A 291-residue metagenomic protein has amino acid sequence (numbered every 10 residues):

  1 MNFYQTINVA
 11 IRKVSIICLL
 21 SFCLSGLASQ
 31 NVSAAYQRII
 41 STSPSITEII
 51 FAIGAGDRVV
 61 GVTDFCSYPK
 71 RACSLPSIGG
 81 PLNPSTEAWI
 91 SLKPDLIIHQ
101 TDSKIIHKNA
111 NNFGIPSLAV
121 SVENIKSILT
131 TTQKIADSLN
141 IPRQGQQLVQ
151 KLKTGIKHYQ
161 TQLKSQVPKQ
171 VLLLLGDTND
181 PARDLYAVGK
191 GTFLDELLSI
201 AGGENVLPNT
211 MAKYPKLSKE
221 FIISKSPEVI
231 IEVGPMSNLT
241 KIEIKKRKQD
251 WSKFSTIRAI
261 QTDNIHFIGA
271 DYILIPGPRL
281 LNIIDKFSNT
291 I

Functional and structural regions predicted by a protein language model:
M1-A10: N-terminal secretory signal peptides that target proteins for export/translocation
K13-G26: Bacterial N-terminal signal peptides
A35-R38, I105-A182, L207-A212, V229 (+1 more regions): Extracytoplasmic substrate-binding proteins
R38-L92, L96-I106, I115, G203-V206 (+1 more regions): A short, structured surface patch at a secondary-structure boundary
T63, V188-Y214, G234, F267: His/Asp/Glu-enriched short active-site or ligand-binding loop at hydrolase and phosphoryl-transfer sites
T86-K93, N112-F113, L217-S226: Short helices/loops that flank or line small-molecule/ion binding pockets
K104-N112, V229-K248: A ligand-binding cleft/hinge motif common to bilobed small-molecule-binding domains
